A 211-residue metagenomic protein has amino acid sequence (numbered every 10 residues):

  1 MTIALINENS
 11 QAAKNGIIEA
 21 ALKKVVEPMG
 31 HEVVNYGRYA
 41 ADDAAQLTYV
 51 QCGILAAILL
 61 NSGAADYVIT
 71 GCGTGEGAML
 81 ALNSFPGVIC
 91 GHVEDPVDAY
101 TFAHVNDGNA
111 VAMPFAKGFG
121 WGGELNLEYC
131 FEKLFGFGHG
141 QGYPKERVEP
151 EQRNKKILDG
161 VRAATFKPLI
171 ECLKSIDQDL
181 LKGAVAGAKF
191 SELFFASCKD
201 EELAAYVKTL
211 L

Functional and structural regions predicted by a protein language model:
M1-E32: Glycine-rich phosphate/diphosphate-binding loop of Rossmann-like nucleotide-binding domains
I6-I17, Y100-L210: C-terminal binding/interaction regions
K14-G16, G53, G75-A81: Short glycine/serine/threonine-rich phosphate/pyrophosphate-binding segments that cradle anionic phosphate groups
M29-Q46: A short beta-strand-loop structural module common to alpha/beta enzyme folds
Y49-Y67: Short, structured active-site "lid" loops
A65-G71, C90: A short, small-residue-rich loop immediately preceding and capping a beta-strand
G77-C90, E94-V97: Short Gly/Thr/Asp-enriched flexible loops that form oxyanion-binding sites at enzyme active sites
